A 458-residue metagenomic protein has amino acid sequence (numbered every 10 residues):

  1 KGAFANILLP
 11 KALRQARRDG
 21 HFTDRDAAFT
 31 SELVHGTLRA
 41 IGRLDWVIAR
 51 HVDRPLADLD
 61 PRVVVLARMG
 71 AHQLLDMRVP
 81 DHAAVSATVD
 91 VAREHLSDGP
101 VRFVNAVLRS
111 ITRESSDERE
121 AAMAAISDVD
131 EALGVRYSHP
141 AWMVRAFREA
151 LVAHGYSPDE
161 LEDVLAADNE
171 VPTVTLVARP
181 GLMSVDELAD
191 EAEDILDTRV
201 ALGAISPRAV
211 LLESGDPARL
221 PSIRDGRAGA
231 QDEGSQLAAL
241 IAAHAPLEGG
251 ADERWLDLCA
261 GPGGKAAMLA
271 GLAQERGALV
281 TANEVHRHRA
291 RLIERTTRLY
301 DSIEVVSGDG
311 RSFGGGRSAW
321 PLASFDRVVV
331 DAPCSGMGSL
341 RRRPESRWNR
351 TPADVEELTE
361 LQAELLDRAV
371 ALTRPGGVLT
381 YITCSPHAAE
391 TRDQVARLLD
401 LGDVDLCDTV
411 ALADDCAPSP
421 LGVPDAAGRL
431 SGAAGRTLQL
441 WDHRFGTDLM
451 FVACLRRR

Functional and structural regions predicted by a protein language model:
K1-R458: S-adenosylmethionine
